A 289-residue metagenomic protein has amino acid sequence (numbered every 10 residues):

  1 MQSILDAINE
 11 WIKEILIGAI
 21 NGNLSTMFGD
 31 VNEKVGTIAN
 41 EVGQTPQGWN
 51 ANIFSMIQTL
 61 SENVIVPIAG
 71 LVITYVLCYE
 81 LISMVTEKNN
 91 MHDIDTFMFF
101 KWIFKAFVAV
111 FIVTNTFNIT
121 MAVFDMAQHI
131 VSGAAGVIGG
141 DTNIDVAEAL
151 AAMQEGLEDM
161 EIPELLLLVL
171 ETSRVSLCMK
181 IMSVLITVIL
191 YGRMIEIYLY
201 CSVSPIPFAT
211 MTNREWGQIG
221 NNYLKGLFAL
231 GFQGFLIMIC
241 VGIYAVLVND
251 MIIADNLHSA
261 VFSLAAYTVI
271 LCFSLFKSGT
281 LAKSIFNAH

Functional and structural regions predicted by a protein language model:
M1-V72, E87-F97, F107-C178, G217-N222 (+2 more regions): Gly/Ser-rich, low-complexity
P67-Y79, I197: Hydrophobic alpha-helical transmembrane segments
Y75, T120-A127, L185-V188, G192 (+2 more regions): Membrane-embedded alpha-helices of multi-pass transport/permease systems
V76-Y79, F111, I181-L185, P207-T210 (+1 more regions): Residue-level signal for alpha-helical transmembrane segments in multi-pass membrane proteins
L81-I94, S183-T187, E215-W216: Membrane-water interface regions at transmembrane-helix termini and the short interhelical loops of multi-pass membrane
W102-K105: Elongated alpha-helical scaffolds
V175, M179-M211, K225-L247: Alpha-helical transmembrane segments of helical membrane proteins, especially in multi-pass transport, channel
